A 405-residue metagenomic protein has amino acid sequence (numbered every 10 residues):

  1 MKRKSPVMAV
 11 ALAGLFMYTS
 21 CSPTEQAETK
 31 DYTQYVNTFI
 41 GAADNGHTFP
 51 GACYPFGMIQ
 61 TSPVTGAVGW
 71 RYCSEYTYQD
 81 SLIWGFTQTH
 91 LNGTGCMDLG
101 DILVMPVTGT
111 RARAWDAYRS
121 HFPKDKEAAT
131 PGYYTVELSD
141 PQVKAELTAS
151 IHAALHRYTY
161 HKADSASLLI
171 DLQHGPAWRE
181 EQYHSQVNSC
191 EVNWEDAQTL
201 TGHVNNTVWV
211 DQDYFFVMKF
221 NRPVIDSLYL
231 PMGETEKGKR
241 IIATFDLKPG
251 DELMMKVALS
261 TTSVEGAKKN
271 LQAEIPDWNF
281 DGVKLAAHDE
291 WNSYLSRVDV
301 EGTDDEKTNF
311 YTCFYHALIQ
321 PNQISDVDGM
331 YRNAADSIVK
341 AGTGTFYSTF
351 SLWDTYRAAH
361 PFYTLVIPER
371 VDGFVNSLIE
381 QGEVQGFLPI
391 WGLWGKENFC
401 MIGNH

Functional and structural regions predicted by a protein language model:
M1-E28: Bacterial Sec-dependent N-terminal signal peptides
E25-H360, T364-H405: Accessory carbohydrate-recognition regions in carbohydrate-active enzymes
